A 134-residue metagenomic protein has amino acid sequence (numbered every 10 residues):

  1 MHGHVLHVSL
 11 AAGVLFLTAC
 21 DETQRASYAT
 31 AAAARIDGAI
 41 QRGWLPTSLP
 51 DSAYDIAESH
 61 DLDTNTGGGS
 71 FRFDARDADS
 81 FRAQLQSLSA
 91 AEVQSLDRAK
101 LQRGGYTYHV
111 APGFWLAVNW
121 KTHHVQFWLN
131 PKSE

Functional and structural regions predicted by a protein language model:
M1-S9: Bacterial N-terminal signal peptides that target proteins for export
F16-A19: C-terminal motif of bacterial Sec signal peptides marking the signal peptidase cleavage site
D21-T23: Bacterial signal peptide processing site
A26-S52: N-terminal "mature-domain start" segment
T30-A32, D74-D77, P131: General structural signal for secondary-structure boundaries
W44-Q102: Mature extracytoplasmic domains of secretory-pathway proteins
F81-E134: Functional cores of ribonucleases/endoribonucleases
